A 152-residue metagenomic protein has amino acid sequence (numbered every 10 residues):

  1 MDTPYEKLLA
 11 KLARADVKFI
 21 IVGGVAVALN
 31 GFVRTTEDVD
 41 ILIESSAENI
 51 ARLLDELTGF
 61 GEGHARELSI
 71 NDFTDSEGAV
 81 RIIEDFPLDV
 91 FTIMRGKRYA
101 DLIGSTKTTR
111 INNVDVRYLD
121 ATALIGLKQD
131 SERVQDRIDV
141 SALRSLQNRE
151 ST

Functional and structural regions predicted by a protein language model:
M1-T152: Compositionally biased terminal segments of proteins
